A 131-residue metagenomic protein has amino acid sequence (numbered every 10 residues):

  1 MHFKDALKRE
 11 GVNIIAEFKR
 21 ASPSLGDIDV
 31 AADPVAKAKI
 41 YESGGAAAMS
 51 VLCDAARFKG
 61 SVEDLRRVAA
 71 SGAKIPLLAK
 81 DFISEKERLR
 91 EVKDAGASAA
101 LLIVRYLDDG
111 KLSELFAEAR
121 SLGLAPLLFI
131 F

Functional and structural regions predicted by a protein language model:
M1-L77, S84-E87, D109, E118-F131: Conserved N-terminal beta1-alpha1 strand-loop-helix module at the mouth
K74-P76, K93, A97-I103: Short, Lys/Arg-rich amphipathic alpha-helical interaction segments that bind nucleic acids or acidic protein surfaces
S84-G96: Catalytic cores of alpha/beta
L102, L107-A117: A short, conserved beta-to-alpha structural element at the edge of catalytic cores that scaffolds binding
